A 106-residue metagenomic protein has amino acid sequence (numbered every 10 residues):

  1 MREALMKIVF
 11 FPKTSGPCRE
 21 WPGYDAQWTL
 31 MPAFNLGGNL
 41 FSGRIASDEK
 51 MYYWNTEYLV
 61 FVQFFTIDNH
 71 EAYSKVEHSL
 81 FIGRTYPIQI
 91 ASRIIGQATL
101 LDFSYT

Functional and structural regions predicted by a protein language model:
M1-T106: C-terminal effector/interaction modules appended to NTPase cores
